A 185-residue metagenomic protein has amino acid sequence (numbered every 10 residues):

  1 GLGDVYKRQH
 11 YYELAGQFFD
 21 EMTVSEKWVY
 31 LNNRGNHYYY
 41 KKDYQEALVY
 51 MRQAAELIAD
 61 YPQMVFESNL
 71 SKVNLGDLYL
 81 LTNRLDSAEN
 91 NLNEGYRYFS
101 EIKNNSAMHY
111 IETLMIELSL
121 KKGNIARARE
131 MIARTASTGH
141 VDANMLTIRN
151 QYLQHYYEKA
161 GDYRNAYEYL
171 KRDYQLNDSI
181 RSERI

Functional and structural regions predicted by a protein language model:
L2-Y6: Short, small-residue-biased leader/transition segments that mark boundaries at the very start of proteins
Q9, Q45-L48, D86, A126-I185: Hydrophobic positions within repeat-based interaction scaffolds
E13-D20, R52-Q63, N93-K103, A133-T138 (+1 more regions): Amphipathic alpha-helical segments of tetratricopeptide repeats
S25, V65-F66, S106, N144: Residue signature of alpha-solenoid helical repeat architecture, marking inter-repeat boundaries and helix-start
V29, E67-L70, Y110, E117 (+1 more regions): Residue register of alpha-helical TPR repeats
N32-N33, V73, T113, Q151-Y152: TPR/TPR-like alpha-solenoid signature
